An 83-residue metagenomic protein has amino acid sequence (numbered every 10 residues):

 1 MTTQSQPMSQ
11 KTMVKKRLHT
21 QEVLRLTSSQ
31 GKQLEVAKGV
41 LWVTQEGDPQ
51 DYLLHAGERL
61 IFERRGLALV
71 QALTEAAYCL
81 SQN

Functional and structural regions predicted by a protein language model:
M1-M8: A short, N-terminal "cap"/entry segment at the start of jelly-roll beta-barrel domains of the cupin/DSBH fold
Q10-S28, L54, I61: Conserved short histidine dyad/triad with adjacent acidic residue
K15, Q33, Q50-D51: Short, surface-exposed secondary-structure edge patches
S29-L41: Glycine- and acidic-residue-biased ligand/ion/polar-headgroup-sensing regions
Q30, D48, G66-L69: Short, charged beta-turn/beta-strand-edge "cap" motif at the junction between a beta-strand and an adjacent loop
L41-V43, R59: Short beta-strand segments in beta-sandwich/barrel cores
L53-L69: Short, polar/charged, low-complexity connector loops/linkers at domain or secondary-structure junctions
R64-N83: Ligand-binding loop in jelly-roll beta-barrel domains
